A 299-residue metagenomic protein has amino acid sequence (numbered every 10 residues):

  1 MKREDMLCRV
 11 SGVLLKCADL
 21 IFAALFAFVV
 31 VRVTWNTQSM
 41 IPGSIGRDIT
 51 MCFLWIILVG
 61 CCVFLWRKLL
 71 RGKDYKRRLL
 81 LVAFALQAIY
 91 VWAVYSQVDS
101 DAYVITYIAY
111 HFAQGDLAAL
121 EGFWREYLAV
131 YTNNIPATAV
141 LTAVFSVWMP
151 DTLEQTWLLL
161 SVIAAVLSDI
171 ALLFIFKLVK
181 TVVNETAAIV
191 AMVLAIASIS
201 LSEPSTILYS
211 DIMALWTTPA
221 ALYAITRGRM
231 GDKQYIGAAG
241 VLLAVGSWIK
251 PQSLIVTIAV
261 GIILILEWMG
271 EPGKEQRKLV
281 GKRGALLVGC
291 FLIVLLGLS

Functional and structural regions predicted by a protein language model:
M1-Y90, K282-F291: Start-transfer (signal-anchor) and selected internal transmembrane alpha helices of multi-pass inner/ER membrane
C61-L65, V162-V182, A220: Transmembrane-helix motifs of polytopic, lipid-linked glycan transferases
Y75, Q155, L159, I170-A197: Transmembrane-helix signature of polytopic, membrane-embedded enzymes that assemble or transfer cell-envelope glycans
A83-F84, A191-I199, L243, S247: Short helix- or helix-capping micro-motifs that position conserved polar/aromatic residues at function-defining sites
T106-Y110, R125-E154, A165-V166: Short hydrophobic/aromatic helix or loop-helix immediately within or flanking a transmembrane segment in polytopic
K180-E185, A221-Y235: Membrane-interface transmembrane helices that cradle and orient dolichyl/undecaprenyl
S200-M213: Short acidic/glycine- and proline-prone juxtamembrane loop motifs at membrane-interface regions of multi-pass membrane
Y235-P251, V260-G261, I293-V294: Membrane-interface alpha helices of multi-pass inner-membrane proteins
